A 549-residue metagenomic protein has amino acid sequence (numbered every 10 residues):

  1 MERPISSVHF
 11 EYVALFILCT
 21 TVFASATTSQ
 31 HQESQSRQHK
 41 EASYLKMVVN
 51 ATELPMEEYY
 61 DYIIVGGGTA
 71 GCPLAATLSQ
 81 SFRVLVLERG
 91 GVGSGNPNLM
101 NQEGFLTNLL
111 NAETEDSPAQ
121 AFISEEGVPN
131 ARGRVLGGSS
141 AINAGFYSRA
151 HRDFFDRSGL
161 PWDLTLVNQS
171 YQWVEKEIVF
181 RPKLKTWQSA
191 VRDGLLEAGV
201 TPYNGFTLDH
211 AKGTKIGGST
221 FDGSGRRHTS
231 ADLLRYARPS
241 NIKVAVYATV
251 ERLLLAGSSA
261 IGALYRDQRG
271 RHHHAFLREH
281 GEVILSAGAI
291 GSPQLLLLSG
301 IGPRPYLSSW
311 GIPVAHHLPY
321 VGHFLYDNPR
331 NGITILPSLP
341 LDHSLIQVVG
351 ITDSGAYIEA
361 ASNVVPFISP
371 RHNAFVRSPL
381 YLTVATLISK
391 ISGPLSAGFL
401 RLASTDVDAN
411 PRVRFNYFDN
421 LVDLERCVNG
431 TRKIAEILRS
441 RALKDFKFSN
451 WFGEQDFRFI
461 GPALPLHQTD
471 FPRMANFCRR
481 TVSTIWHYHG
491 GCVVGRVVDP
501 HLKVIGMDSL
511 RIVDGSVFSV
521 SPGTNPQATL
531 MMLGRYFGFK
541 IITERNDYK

Functional and structural regions predicted by a protein language model:
E2-D61, Q80, K540-Y548: Extreme N-terminal leader/targeting segments of oxidoreductases
E33-D156, D163-T165, P313-V321, D327-I333: N-terminal glycine-rich phosphate/pyrophosphate-binding loop and immediately adjacent elements
V84-L85, G90-G95, L99, D163 (+2 more regions): Glycine-rich loop(s) and the adjacent beta-strand/alpha-helix scaffold that form part
G104-E197, R226, L387-D408, R412: Redox-cofactor-proximal catalytic regions of oxidoreductases
A141, P161-I261, R266, G332 (+1 more regions): Conserved redox-cofactor binding core of oxidoreductases
N241, P293-S396, S404, L421-E425 (+6 more regions): Mid-to-C-terminal "cap/lid" subdomains and adjacent gly/pro-rich loops that border and regulate access to redox
A245-V246, E251-A256, K444-S521: A glycine-rich dinucleotide-binding beta-alpha-beta segment and adjacent secondary-structure elements that constitute
V520-F539: A conserved FAD-binding loop/helix module that cradles the flavin
